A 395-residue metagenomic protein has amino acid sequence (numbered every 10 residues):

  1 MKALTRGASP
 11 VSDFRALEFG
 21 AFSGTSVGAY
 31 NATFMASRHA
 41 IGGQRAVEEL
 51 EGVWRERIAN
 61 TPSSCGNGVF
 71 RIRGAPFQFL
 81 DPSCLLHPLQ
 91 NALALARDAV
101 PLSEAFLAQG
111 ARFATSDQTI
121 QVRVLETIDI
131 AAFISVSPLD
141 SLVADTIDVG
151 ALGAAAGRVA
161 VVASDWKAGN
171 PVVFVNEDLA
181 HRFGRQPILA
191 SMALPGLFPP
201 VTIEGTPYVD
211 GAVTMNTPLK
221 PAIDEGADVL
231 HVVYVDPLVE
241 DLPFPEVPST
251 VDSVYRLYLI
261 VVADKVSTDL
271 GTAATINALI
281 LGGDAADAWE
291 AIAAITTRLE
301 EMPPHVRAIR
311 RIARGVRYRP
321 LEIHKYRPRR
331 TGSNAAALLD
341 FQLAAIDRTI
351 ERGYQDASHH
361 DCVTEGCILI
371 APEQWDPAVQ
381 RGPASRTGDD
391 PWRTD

Functional and structural regions predicted by a protein language model:
M1-A131, S137, V143, V175-N176 (+6 more regions): Patatin-like phospholipase
V11-E18, G43, L152-A156, V316-P320: Short helix-terminating capping/connector loops at secondary-structure junctions
S23, V162, H231-V233, E322-Y326: Hydrophobic/aromatic beta-strand patches that form the interior of the parallel beta-sheet core in alpha/beta enzyme
V27, S164-G169, R330-T331, Q374-W375: Short, internal active-site loops enriched in acidic
A114-D228, V232-V233, L238-D252, L338: Active-site gating loop/helix substructures
V122-V124, P138, V143, I280-D395: C-terminal helical/tail subdomains of lipid-metabolizing enzymes
F244-G283, A294: Acidic, Ser/Thr-rich peripheral helices and adjacent loops at domain boundaries
